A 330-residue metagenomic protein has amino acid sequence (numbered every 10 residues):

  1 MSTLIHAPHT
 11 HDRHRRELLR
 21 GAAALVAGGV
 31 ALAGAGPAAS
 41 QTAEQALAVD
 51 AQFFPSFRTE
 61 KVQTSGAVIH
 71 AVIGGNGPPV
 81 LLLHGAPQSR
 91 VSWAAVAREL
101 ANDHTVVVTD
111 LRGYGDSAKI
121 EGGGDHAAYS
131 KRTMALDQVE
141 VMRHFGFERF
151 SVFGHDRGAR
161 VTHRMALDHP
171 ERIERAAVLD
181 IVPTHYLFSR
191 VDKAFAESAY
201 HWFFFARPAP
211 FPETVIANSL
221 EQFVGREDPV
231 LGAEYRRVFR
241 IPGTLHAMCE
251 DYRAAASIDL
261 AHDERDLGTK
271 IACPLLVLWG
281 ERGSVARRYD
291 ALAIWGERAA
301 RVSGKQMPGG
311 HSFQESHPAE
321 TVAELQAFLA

Functional and structural regions predicted by a protein language model:
M1-R13, A24: N-terminal secretory signal peptides
T10-L19, R112: Twin-arginine (Tat) signal peptide motif
T42-E60, G66-I69, P79, S92 (+5 more regions): Flexible "cap/lid" subdomain of the alpha/beta-hydrolase fold that forms the substrate-access gate
G77, G85-Q88: Active-site glycine-rich loops that stabilize anionic/oxyanionic intermediates across multiple enzyme folds
S92-T105: Short amphipathic alpha-helix adjacent to the substrate-entry channel of hydrolases
